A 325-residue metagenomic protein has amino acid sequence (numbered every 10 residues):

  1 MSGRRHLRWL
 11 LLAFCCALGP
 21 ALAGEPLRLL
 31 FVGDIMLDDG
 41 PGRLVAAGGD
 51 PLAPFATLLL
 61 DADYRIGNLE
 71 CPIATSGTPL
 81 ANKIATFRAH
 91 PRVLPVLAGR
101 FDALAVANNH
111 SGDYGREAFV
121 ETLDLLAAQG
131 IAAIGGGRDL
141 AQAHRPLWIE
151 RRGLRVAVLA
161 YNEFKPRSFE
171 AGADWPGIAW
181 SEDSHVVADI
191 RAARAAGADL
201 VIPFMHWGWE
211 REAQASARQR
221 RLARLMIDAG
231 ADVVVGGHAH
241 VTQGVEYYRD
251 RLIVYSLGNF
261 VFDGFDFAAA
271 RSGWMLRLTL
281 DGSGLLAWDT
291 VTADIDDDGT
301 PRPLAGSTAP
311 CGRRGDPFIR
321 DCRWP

Functional and structural regions predicted by a protein language model:
S2-L10: Bacterial N-terminal signal peptides that target proteins for export
W9-G19: Bacterial N-terminal signal peptides
A23-P325: Acidic, metal/ion-coordinating pockets
